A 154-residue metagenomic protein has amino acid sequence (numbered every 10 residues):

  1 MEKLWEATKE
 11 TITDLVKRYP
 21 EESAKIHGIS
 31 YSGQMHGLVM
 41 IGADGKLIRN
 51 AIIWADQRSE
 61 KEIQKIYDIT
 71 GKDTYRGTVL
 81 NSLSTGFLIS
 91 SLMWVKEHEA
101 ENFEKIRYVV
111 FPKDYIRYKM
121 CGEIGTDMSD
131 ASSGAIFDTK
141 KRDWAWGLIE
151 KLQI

Functional and structural regions predicted by a protein language model:
M1-R49, K61, G77, K105: N-terminal glycine/serine-rich phosphate-binding loop of ATP-dependent small-molecule kinases, especially carbohydrate
L4-T11, S59-E62, S91, P112 (+1 more regions): General structural feature for long, well-ordered alpha-helical segments within catalytic domains of soluble enzymes
R49-N50, D127: Short capping micro-motif at the N-terminus of alpha-helices
I52-I53, D130: Residue-level structural signal for beta-strand termini and adjacent loop
D56: Carbohydrate-associated surface elements
K61-K65, I136-D138: Short, charged, surface-exposed secondary-structure boundary motifs
I66-T70: Short, surface-exposed amphipathic charged segments that create phosphate/polyanion-binding patches used for binding
Y75-I154: Gly/Ser/Thr-rich active-site cleft segment
